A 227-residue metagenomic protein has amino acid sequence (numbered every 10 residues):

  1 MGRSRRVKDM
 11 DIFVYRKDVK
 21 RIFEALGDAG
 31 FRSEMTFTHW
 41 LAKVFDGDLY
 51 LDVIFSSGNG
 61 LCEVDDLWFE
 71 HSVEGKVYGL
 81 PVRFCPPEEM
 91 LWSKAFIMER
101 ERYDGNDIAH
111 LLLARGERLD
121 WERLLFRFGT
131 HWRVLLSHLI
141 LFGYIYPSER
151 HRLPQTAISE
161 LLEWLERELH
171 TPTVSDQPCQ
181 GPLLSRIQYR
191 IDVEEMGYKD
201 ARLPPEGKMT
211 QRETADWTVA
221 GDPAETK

Functional and structural regions predicted by a protein language model:
M1-I22, L26, P86, I108: Catalytic metal-binding acidic patch
G2-R6, F69-K227: The feature captures the alpha-helical scaffold/lid subdomain characteristic of nucleotidyltransferase
S4-K8, F31, D52-V53, E70: Short, hinge-like loop/turn segments at secondary-structure boundaries
K8-M10, L49-L51, L80: Change "...and in nucleic-acid phosphodiester-cleaving endonucleases..." to "...and in nucleic-acid processing enzymes
I12, V53-F55, F84: Generic preference for hydrophobic
R16, F37, S57, P86-E88 (+1 more regions): Residues at the C-termini of beta-strands that transition into short coil/loop
D18, D48, S57-N59, P81 (+1 more regions): Short, flexible active-site-adjacent loop segments at beta-strand->alpha-helix junctions, enriched in small/polar
G27-D66: Conserved catalytic core of two-metal-ion nucleotidyltransferases
